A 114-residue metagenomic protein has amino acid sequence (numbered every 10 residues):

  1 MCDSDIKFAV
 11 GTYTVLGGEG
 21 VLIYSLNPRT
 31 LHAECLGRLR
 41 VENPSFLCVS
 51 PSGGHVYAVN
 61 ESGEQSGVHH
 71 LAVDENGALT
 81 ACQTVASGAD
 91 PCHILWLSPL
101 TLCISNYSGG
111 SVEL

Functional and structural regions predicted by a protein language model:
M1-L16, I23-S25: An edge-strand/N-cap motif at the start of beta-rich repeat modules
C2-S4, V49-G53, W96-P99: Residue-level detector of Asp-centered blade-edge/turn motifs that repeat once per structural unit in beta-propeller
V10-V15, A58-S62, I104-S108: Conserved beta-strand positions in repeat-built beta-propeller and related beta-rich domains
G17-L22, Q65-H70, S111-L114: Structural motif
S25-L31, L71-G77: Short loop/turn segments immediately following beta-strands, especially the blade-tip and inter-blade linker loops
E34-R40, T80-V85: A short beta-strand motif characteristic of beta-propeller blades
E42-P44, A89: Loop/turn position at the start of each blade in beta-propeller repeats
